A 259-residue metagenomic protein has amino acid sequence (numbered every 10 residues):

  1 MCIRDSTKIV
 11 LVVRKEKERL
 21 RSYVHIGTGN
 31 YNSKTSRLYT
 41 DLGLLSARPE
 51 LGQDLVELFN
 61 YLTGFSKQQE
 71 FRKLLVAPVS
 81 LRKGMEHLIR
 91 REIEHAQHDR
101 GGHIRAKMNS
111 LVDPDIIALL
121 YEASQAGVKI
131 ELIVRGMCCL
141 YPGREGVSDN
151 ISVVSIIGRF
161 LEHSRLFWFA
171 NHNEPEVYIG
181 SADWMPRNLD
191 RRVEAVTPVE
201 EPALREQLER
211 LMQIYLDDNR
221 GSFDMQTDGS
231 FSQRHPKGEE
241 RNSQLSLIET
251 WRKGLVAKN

Functional and structural regions predicted by a protein language model:
M1-I3: Short, small-residue-biased leader/transition segments that mark boundaries at the very start of proteins
D5-T7, D149, F160-S164: Short beta-strand or tight-loop elements that sit immediately N-terminal to catalytic metal-binding acidic residues
K8-I9, E18-H25, G101-R105, K129-E131 (+4 more regions): Beta-sheet entry/capping signal
V10-E86, P175-S181, M185-L245: Signature of lipid phosphatidyltransferase scaffolds
K15-L20, H98-R100, A126, R159-F160 (+1 more regions): Short flexible coil/turn linkers enriched for glycine and charged/polar residues that connect secondary-structure
P78-I89, V112, I157-L161: A general structural motif
L88-S152: Primarily the HKD phosphodiesterase
W251-N259: Acidic, low-complexity intrinsically disordered tails
